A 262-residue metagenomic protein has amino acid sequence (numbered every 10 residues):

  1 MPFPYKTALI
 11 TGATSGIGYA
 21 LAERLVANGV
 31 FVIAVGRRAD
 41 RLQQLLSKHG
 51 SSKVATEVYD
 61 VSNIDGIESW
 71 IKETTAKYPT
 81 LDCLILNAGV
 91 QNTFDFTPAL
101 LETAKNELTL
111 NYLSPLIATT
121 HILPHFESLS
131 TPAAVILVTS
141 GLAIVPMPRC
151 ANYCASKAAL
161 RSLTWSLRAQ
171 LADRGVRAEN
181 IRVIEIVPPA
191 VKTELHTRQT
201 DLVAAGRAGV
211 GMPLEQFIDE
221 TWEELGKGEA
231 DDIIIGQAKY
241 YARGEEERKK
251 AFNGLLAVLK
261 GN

Functional and structural regions predicted by a protein language model:
T14-S15: Conserved glycine-rich cofactor-binding loop
N28-Q44: Conserved glycine-rich Rossmann-like NAD(P)H-binding loop of the short-chain dehydrogenase/reductase
H49-D65: Rossmann-fold cofactor-recognition segment
E68, T75, G89-K105, S128 (+1 more regions): Conserved mid-core segment of classical short-chain dehydrogenase/reductases
T119, S156: Active-site helix of classical SDR
S140: Residue(s) in the substrate-gating loop at a strand-loop-helix junction that position the organic substrate next
A169-G236: SDR active-site lid
